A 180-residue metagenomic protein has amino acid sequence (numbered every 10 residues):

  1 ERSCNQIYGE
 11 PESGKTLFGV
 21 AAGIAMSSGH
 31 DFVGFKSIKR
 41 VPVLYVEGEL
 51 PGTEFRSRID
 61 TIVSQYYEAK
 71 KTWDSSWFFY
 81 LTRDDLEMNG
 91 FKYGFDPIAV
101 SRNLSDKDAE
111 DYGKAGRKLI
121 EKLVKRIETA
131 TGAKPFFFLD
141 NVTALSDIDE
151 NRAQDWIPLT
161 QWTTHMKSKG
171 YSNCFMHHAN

Functional and structural regions predicted by a protein language model:
E1-K71, Y171: Walker A/P-loop NTP-binding active-site region of P-loop NTPases, recognizing the glycine-rich GxxxxGKT/S
Y8, L145-D149, A179-N180: Short, solvent-exposed loop/turn segments at secondary-structure junctions
G14, E150-N151: Alpha-helix capping and helix-loop boundary segments enriched in small/acidic/polar residues
L17, A153-W156: Conserved structured core elements
G19, I120, L159: Aromatic/hydrophobic pocket-lining residues that form the small-molecule binding cavity in soluble enzyme cores
I24, R56-D60, T143, I157-K167: Short, well-ordered alpha-helical packing segments
I38-E150: Conserved inter-motif catalytic segment of the P-loop NTP-binding fold
L123-E128, W156-A179: Substrate-engagement module of ASCE P-loop NTPases
